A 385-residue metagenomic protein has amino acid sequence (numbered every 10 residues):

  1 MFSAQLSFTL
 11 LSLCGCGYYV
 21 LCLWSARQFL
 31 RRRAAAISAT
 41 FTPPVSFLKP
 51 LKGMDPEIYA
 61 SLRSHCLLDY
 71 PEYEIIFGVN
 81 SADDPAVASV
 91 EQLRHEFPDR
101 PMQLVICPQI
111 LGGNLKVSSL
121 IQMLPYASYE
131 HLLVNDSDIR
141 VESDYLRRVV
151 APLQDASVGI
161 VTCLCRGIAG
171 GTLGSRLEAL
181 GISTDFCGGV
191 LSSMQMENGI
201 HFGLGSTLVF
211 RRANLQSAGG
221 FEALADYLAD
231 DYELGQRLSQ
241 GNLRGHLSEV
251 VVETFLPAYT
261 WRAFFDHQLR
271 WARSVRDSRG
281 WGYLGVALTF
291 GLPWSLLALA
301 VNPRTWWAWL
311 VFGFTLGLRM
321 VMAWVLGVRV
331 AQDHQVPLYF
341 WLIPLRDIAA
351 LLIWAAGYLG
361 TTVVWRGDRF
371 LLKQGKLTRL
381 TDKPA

Functional and structural regions predicted by a protein language model:
M1-F41, R176-L180, A323: N-terminal membrane-anchoring/stem segments of glycan-assembly enzymes
L11-C14, W24, G285-T362: Membrane-embedded multi-pass helical conduit in multi-pass membrane proteins, especially envelope-biosynthetic
P43-S46, E74, E233: Cell-envelope/extracellular polymer assembly enzymes that use nucleotide-activated donors
R63-E72: Short, acidic, metal-binding catalytic loop of nucleotide-sugar glycosyltransferases
P71, V79-H95, Q109-L111: A conserved acidic beta->alpha catalytic loop
P85, N135-P152: Acidic donor-binding/catalytic loop of UDP-sugar-dependent glycosyltransferases, especially processive GT2
R94-P125, Y129, R148-E222, F265 (+3 more regions): Long helical/loop segments within the catalytic core of UDP-sugar-dependent glycosyltransferases, especially the large
D226, Y232-T254: Catalytic donor-sugar/metal-binding loop of nucleotide-sugar-dependent glycosyltransferases
